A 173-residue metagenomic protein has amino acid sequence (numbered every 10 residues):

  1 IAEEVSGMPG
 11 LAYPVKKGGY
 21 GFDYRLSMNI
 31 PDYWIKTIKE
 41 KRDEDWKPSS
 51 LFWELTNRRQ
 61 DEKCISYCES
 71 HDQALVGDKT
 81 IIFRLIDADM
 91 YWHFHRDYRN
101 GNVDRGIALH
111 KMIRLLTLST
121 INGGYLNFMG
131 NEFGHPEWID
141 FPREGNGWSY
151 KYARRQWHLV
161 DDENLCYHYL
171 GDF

Functional and structural regions predicted by a protein language model:
I1-E144, Y150-A153: Conserved alpha/beta catalytic core and glycan-binding cleft of carbohydrate-active enzymes
R155-F173: Aromatic- and carboxylate-lined catalytic core of secreted/periplasmic carbohydrate-active enzymes
